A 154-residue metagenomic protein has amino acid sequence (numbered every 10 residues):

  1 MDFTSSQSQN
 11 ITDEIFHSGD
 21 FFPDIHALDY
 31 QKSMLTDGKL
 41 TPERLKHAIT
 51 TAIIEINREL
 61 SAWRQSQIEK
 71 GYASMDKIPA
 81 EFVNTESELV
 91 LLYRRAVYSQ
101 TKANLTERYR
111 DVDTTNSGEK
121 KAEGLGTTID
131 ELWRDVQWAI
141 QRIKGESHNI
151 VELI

Functional and structural regions predicted by a protein language model:
M1, D76-K77, N84, I129-E131: A short linear-motif detector with a strong N-terminal bias
M1-K77, H148-I154: Conserved short "hinge" loops at termini or chain/domain junctions
Q7-N10, I15, F82, E86 (+1 more regions): Sparse, context-dependent recognition of short Cys/His-centered cofactor- or disulfide-binding micro-motifs
Q31-T36, I78-E86, K121-L125: Charged, low-complexity surface segments at secondary-structure and domain boundaries
E69-Y93: Short, exposed interaction segments that mediate macromolecular assembly or regulatory contacts
E86-I154: Short loop/turn elements at secondary-structure junctions
